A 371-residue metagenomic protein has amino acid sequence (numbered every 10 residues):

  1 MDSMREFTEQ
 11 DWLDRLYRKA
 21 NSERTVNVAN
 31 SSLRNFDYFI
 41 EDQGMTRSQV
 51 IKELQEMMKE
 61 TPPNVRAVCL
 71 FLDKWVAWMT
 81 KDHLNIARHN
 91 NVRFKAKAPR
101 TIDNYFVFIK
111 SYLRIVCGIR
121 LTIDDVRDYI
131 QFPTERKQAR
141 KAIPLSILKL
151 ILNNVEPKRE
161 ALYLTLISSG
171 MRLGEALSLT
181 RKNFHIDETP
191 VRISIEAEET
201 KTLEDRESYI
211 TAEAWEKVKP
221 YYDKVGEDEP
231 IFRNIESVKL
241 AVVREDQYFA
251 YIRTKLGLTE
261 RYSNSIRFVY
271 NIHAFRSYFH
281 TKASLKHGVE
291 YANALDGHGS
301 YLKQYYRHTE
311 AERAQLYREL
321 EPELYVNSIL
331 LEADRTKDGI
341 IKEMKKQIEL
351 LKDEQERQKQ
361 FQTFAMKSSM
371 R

Functional and structural regions predicted by a protein language model:
D11-R24, L33-Q138: N-terminal core-binding DNA-recognition domain of tyrosine recombinases/integrases
V65, P133-L150, T200-E213, V225-E229: DNA breakage-rejoining catalytic core of tyrosine-based enzymes
L145-L173: Basic, Lys/Arg- and aromatic-enriched nucleic-acid-binding interface segment
L166-T189, E290-Y291: Short, charged phosphate-coordinating catalytic segments
S178-V218: Conserved tyrosine-mediated DNA breakage-rejoining catalytic core shared by Y-recombinases
E199, V289, D296-E343: Catalytic-site neighborhood detector that most strongly recognizes the C-terminal catalytic loop/helix of tyrosine
T211-R267, F279, H287: Active-site/catalytic core of tyrosine-dependent DNA strand-transfer enzymes
Y262-K286, A294, Q304: Short basic/aromatic active-site micro-motif
